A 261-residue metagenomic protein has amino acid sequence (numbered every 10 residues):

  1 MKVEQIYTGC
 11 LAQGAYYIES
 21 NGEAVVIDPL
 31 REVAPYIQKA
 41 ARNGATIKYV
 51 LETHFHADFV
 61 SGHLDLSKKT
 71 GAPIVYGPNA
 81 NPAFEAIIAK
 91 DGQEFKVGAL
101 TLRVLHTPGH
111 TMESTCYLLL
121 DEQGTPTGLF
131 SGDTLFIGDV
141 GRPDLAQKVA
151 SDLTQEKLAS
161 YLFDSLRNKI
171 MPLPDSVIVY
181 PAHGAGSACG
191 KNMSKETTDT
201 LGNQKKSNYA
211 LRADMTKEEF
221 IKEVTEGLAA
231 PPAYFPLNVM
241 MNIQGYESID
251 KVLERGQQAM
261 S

Functional and structural regions predicted by a protein language model:
M1-T46, Y117-G132, I137-G138: Conserved beta-strand hairpin/beta-sheet module of binuclear metal-dependent hydrolase folds, prominently
I18, D28, H54, L66 (+6 more regions): Divalent metal-coordination and catalytic microenvironments
V26-I27, I47-H56, V75-N79, H106-G109 (+3 more regions): Active-site neighborhood of phospho(di)ester-bond hydrolases with catalytic His/Asp-centered motifs
V33-A34, F55-V60, N81-F84, M112-E113 (+2 more regions): Active-site environment of divalent metal-dependent phosphoester hydrolases
V33-V75: Active-site metal-binding motif and surrounding structural segment of the metallo-beta-lactamase
L119, I137-T154, L201-Q204: Acidic/polar active-site rim loop that often engages polyanionic ligands
K157-S261: Accessory terminal helices/loops
